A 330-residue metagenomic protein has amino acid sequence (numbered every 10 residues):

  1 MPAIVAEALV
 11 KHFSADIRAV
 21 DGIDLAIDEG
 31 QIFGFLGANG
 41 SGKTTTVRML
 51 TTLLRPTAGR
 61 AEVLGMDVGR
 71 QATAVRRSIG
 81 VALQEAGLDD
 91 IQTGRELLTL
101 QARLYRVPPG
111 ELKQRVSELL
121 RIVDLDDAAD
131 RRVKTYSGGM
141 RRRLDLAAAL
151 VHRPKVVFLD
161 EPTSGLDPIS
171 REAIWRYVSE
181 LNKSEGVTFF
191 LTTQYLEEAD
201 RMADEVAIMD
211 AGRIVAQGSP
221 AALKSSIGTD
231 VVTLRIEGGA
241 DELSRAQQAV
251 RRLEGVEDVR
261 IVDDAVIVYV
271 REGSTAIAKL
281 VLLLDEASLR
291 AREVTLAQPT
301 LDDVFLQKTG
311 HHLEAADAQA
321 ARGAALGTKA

Functional and structural regions predicted by a protein language model:
M1-A3, V10-G22, E29, A72: A short, flexible loop at the N-terminus of ABC-type nucleotide-binding domains that lies
T99, R103, G110-A128: Conserved ABC ATPase "signature" region
R153: Conserved catalytic motifs of ABC-family nucleotide-binding domains
V157-D160: Catalytic Walker B motif of ABC-type/P-loop ATPase nucleotide-binding domains
E172-E185: Helical segment within the ABC ATPase nucleotide-binding domain
V231-D303, K308-H311: Short, charged/small-residue-rich alpha-helical element at the C-terminal edge of ABC transporter nucleotide-binding
